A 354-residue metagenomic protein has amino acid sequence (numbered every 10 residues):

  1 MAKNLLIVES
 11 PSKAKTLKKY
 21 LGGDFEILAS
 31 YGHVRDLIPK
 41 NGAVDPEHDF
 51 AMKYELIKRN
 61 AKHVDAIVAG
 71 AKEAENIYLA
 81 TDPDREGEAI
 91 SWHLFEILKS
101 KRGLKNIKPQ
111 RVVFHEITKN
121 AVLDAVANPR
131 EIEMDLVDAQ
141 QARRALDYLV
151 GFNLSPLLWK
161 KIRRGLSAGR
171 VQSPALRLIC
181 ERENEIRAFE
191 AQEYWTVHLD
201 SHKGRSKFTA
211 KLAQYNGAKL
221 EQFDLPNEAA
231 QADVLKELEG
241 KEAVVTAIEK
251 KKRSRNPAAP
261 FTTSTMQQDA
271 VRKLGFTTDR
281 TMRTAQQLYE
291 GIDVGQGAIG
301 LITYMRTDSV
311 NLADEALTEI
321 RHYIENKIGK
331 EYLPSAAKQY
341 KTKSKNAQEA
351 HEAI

Functional and structural regions predicted by a protein language model:
M1-Q141, L225-A229, A336, K341: Intrinsically disordered, low-complexity regulatory segments
A2, D82-D84, I162-S167, K250-A259 (+2 more regions): Conserved short loop/turn motifs at secondary-structure junctions
V8-E9, L21, A29-Y31, T81 (+6 more regions): Flexible glycine-/small-residue-rich
T16, Y20, A66, A89-I97 (+8 more regions): Alpha-helical scaffold elements adjacent to nucleotide-binding pockets in ATP/GTP-utilizing enzyme cores
E26, R35-L56, A168-E290, H322-S335 (+1 more regions): Long, highly charged, low-complexity internal segments
K72, I117-S201, A247-S254: C-terminal or mid-to-C-terminal helical accessory/interaction module adjacent to the motor/catalytic core
H115-N120, S264, T284-D293, G297-R306: Short, conserved phosphate-binding/catalytic loop or strand-edge motifs used in phosphoryl-/nucleotidyl-transfer
E133-L136, L149, G291-I354: Extended, highly charged linker/hinge segments and catalytic-adjacent loops that couple domains and form adaptable
